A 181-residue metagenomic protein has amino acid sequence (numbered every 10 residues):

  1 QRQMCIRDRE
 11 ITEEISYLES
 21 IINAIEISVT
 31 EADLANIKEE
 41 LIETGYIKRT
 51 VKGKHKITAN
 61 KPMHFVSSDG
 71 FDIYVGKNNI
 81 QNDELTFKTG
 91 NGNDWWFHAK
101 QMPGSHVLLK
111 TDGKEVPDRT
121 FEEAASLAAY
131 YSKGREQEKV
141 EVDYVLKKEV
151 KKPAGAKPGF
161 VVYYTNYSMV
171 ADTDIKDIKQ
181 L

Functional and structural regions predicted by a protein language model:
R2-I6: Short, small-residue-biased leader/transition segments that mark boundaries at the very start of proteins
T12-D72: Coiled-coil termination/hinge junctions
S16, N23, D112, S126-E136: Hydrophobic alpha-helix feature that most strongly marks membrane-spanning transmembrane helices and their immediate
I25-A32, T44, K48, N82 (+2 more regions): Short secondary-structure junctions and interdomain/linker hinges
Y46-A124: Domain-scale macromolecular recognition modules
G92-W96, E115-V116, S126-Y130, V161-Y164 (+1 more regions): Short, low-complexity, polar/charged sequence segments that are solvent-exposed and flexible
Y131-L181: Intrinsically disordered, low-complexity regulatory tails
